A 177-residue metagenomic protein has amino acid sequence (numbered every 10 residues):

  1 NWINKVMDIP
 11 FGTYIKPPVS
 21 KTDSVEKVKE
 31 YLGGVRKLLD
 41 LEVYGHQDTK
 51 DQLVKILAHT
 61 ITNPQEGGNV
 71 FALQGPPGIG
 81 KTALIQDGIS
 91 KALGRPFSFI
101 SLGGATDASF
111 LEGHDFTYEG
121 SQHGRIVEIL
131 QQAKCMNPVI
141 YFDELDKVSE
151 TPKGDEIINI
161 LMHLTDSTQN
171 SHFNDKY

Functional and structural regions predicted by a protein language model:
N1-I15, V25-Q74, I126: Pre-Walker A (pre-P-loop) alpha-helix and adjacent loop at the N terminus of AAA/AAA+ ATPase modules, a conserved
W2, L53, I89, L111 (+3 more regions): Conserved RecA-like P-loop NTPase ATPase core
Y14-I15, T60-G67, P96, Q122-G124 (+1 more regions): Active-site phosphate-binding and catalytic loops of NTP-dependent enzymes
E66-L102, Q131-Q132: Walker A/P-loop
G75, G113, E144: The Walker A (P-loop) glycine that initiates the GxxxxGKT/S ATP-binding motif of P-loop NTPases
K91-Q122, I129, S149: AAA+/P-loop NTPase substrate/partner-engagement loops
T117-Y141, F173-Y177: Conserved alpha-helical scaffold flanking the Walker A/P-loop in AAA+ ATPase domains
F142-Y177: Conserved catalytic/switch belt of AAA+ P-loop NTPases
